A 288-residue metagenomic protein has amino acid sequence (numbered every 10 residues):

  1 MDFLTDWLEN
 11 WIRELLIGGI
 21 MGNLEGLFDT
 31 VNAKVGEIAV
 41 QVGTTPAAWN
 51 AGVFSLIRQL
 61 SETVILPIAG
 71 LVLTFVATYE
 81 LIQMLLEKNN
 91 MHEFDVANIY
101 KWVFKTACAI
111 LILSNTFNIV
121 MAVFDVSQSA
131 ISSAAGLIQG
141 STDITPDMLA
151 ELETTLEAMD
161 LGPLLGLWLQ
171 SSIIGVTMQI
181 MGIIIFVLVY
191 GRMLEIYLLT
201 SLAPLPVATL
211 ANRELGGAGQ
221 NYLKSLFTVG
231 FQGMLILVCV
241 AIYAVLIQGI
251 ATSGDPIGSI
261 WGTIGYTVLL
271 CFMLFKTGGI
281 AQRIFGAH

Functional and structural regions predicted by a protein language model:
M1-V72, K88-A97, A107-T177, G216 (+3 more regions): Gly/Ser-rich, low-complexity
I65, A69-Y79, V103-A107, L111 (+6 more regions): Residue-level signal for the membrane-embedded core of alpha-helical transmembrane segments, especially mid-helix
F75, V120, F124-S127, I184-V187 (+3 more regions): Membrane-embedded alpha-helices of multi-pass transport/permease systems
L81-F94, G182-F186, E214-L215: Membrane-water interface regions at transmembrane-helix termini and the short interhelical loops of multi-pass membrane
I174, M178-L210, K224-L246: Alpha-helical transmembrane segments of helical membrane proteins, especially in multi-pass transport, channel
